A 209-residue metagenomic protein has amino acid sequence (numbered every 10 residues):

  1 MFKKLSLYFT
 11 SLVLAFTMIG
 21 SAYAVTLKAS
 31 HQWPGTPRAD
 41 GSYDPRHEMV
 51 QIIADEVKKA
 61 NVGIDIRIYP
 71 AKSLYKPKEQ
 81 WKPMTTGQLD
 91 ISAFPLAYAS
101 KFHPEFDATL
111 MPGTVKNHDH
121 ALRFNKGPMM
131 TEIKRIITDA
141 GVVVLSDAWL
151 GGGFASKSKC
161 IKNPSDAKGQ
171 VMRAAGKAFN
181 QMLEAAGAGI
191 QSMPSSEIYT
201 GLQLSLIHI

Functional and structural regions predicted by a protein language model:
M1-L5: Positively charged n-region of N-terminal signal peptides that target proteins for export
T10-T17: Bacterial N-terminal signal peptides
I19-A24: Sec/Tat signal peptide C-region and signal peptidase I cleavage site
K28-V50, A71-Y75: Extracytoplasmic "Venus flytrap"
Q51-K58, G63, T85, D90 (+3 more regions): Contiguous mixed-secondary-structure segments that line small-molecule binding/active-site clefts of soluble domains
I66-A71, P95: Surface-exposed patches in mature extracellular/periplasmic domains of secreted proteins
P77-W81, I198-G201: Short, hydrophobic alpha-helical packing/hinge segments within bilobed ligand-binding/sensory domains
H208-I209: Conserved small/polar residues in nucleotide/adenosyl-binding loops
